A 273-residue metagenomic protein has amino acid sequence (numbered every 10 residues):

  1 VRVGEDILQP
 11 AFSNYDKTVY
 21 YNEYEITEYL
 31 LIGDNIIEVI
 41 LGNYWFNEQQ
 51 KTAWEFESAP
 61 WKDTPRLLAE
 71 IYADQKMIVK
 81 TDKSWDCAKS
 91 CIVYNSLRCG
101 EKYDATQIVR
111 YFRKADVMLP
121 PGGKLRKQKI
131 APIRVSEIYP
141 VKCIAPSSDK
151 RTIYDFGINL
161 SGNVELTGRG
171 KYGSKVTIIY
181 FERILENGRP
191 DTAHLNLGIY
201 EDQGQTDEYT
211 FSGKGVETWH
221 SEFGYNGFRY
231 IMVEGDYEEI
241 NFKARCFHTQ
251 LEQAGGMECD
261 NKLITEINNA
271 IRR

Functional and structural regions predicted by a protein language model:
V1-R273: Extracellular/oxidizing-compartment recognition motifs
